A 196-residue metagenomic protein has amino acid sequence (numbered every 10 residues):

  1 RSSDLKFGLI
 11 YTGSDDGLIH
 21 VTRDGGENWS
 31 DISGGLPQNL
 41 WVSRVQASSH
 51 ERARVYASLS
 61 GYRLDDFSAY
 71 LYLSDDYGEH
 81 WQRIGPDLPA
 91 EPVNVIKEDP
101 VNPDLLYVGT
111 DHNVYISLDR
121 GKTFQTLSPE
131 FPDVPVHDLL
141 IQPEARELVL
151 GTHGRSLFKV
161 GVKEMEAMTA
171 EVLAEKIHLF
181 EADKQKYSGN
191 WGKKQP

Functional and structural regions predicted by a protein language model:
R1-K193: Beta-propeller blade termini and top-face loops
